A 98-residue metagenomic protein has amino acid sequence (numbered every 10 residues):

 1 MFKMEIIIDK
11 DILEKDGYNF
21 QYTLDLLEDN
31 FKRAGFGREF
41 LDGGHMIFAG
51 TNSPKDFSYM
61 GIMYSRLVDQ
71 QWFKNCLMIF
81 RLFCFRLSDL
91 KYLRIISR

Functional and structural regions predicted by a protein language model:
F2-E5, D11-L24, E28-N30: Long, contiguous binding/interaction regions
I6-K10, I47-K55: Short beta-strand-to-loop capping motifs
K15-N19, L41, N52: Conserved aromatic-histidine-acidic binding/catalytic patches
E28, G35, V68-W72: A common structural junction motif
D29-A49: Short, glycine- and small/hydrophobic-rich beta-strand elements in well-ordered beta-sheets
T51-R98: Long, continuous compositionally biased terminal/linker segments
